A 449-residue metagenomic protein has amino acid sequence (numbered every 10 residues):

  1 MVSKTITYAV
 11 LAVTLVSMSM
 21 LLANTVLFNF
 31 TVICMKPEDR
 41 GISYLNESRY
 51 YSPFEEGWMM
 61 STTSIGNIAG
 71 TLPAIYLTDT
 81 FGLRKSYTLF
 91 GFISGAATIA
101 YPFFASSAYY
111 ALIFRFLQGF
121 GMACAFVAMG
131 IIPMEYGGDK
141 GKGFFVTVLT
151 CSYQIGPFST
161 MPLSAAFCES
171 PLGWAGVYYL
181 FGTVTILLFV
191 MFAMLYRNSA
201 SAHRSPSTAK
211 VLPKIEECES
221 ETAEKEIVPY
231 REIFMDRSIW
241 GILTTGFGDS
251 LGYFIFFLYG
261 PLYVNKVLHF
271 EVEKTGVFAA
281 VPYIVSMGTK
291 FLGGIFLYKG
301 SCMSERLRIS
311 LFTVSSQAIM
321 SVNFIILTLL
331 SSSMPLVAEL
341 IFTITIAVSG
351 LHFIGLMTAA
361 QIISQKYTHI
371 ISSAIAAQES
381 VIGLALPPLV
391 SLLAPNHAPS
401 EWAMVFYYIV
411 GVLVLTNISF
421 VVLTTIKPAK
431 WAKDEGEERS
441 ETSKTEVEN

Functional and structural regions predicted by a protein language model:
A9-Y44, F256-P261, L386: Extracytoplasmic
F28-N29, D236-F291, F353, L386-P387: Extracytoplasmic gate region of multi-pass secondary transporters
T31-I68: Extracellular/periplasmic helix-loop-helix junction of adjacent transmembrane segments in MFS-like secondary
F92-S106, A318-S332: C-terminal ends and interior cores of transmembrane alpha-helices in multi-pass membrane transporters/permeases
A97, Y109-C124, N323, P335-F353: Hydrophobic core of transmembrane alpha-helices in multi-pass small-molecule transporters, especially MFS/SLC-type
F114-Y153: Cytoplasmic helix-loop-helix junction between adjacent transmembrane helices in 12-TM secondary transporters
G141-E169, G176, V184-L188, P282-K290 (+1 more regions): Glycine-rich segments within core transmembrane alpha-helices of 12-TM secondary carriers
G176-M194, M404-L423: Symmetry-related core transmembrane helices of the 12-TM Major Facilitator Superfamily/SLC fold
